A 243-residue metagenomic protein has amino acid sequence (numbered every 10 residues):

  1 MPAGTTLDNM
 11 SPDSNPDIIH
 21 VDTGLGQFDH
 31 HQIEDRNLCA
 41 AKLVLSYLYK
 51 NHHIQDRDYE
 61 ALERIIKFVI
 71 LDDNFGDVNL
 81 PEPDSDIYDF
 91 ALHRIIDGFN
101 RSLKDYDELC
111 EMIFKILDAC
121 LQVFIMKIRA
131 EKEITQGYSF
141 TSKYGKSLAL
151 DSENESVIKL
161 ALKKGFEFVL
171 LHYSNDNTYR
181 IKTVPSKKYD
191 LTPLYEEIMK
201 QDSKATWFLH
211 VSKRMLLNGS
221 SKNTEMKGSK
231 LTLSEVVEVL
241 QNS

Functional and structural regions predicted by a protein language model:
M1-K115, A119-M126, I134, A149-S243: Replace "Mg2+/Mn2+-dependent" with "divalent metal-dependent
K132-Y138: A short, well-structured juxtamembrane/interface segment
S142-K146: A contiguous, surface-oriented mixed alpha/beta subdomain in the mid-to-C-terminal portion of proteins that forms
